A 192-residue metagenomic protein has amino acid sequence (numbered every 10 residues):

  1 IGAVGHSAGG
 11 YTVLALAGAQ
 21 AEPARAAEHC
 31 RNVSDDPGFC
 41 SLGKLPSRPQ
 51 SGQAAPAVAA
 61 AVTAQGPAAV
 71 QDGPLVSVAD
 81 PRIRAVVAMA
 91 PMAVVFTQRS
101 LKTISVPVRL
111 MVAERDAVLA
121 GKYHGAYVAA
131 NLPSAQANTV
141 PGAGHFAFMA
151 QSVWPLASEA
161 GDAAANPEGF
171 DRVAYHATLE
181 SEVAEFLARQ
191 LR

Functional and structural regions predicted by a protein language model:
I1-T97: Primarily recognizes the serine-hydrolase "nucleophile elbow" in alpha/beta-hydrolase and SGNH/GDSL folds
V13-A15, S100, F148-V153: Short aromatic-enriched loop/helix-cap "lid" or pocket-rim segments at secondary-structure transitions that line
P81, K102-I104: Structured loop/turn residues at beta-strand edges in well-structured enzyme cores
A93-V95, R115-L119, G144-F146: Acidic catalytic loop of the alpha/beta-hydrolase fold
I104, L110-V112: Short beta-strand/loop motif that positions the catalytic acidic residue of the alpha/beta-hydrolase fold
V106, A120-A130, S152: Short alpha-helix in the alpha/beta-hydrolase fold that links the catalytic acid
N131-A160: Catalytic histidine neighborhood in serine/cysteine hydrolases with alpha/beta-hydrolase-type architecture
W154-R192: Catalytic active-site module of serine/aspartate enzymes centered on a nucleophile-bearing elbow/loop
